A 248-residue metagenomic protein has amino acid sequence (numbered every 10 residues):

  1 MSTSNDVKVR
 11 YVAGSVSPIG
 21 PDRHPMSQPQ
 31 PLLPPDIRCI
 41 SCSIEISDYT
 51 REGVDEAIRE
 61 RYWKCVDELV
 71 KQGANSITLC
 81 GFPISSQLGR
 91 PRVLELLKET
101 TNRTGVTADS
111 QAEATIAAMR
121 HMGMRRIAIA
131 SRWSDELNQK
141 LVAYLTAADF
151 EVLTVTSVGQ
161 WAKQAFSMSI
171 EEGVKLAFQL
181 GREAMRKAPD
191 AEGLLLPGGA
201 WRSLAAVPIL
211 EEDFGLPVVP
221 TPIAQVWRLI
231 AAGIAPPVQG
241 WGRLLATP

Functional and structural regions predicted by a protein language model:
M1-K64, E136-N138, V142-E172: N-terminal glycine-rich anion-binding loop in soluble enzyme alpha/beta folds
Y11-G14, R103, T107-H121, L180 (+5 more regions): Hydrophobic structural segments
V16, A74-C80, A128-S131, A191-G198: Periplasmic-binding protein-like
R61-L69, G173-K187, G199-A205: A short, acidic, amphipathic alpha-helical segment used as a generic capping/interface helix at domain edges
V66-E113: Glycine/small-residue-rich loop that forms an oxyanion/phosphate-binding "nest" at active or ligand-binding sites
T100, V106-K163, A246: Conserved beta-alpha
Q160-Q164, F214-V238: Short, flexible loop segments at boundaries between secondary-structure elements
